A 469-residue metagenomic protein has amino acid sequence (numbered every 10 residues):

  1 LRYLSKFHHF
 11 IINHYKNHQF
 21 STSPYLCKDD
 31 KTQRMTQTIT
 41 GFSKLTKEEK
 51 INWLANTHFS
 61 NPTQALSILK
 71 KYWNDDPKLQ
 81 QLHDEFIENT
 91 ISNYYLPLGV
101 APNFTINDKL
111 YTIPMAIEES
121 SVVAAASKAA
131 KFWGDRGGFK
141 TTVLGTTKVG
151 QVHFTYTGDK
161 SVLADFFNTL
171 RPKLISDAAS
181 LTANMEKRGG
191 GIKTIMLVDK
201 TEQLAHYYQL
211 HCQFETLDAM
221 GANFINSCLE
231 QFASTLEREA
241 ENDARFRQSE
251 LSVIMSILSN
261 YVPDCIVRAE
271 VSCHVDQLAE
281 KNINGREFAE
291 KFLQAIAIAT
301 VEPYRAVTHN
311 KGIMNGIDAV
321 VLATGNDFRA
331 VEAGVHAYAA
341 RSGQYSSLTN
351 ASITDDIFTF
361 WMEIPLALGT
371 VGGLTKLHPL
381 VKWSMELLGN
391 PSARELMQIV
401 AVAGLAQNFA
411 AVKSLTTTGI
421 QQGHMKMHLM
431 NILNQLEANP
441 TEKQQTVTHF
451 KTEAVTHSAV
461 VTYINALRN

Functional and structural regions predicted by a protein language model:
Q33-Y111, M115, E119, F139 (+4 more regions): Acidic/polar, glycine-rich intrinsically disordered N-terminal extensions of enzymes
D84-L96, S127-F139, S176-E202: Conserved alpha/beta core surface patches that mediate binding of polyanionic ligands
L98-A125, L217-I225, T300-G325, G404-A411 (+1 more regions): Conserved phosphate/anionic-ligand binding catalytic regions in large, soluble enzymes, centered on
G138-L144, L181-T194, E239-N260, F328-G334 (+5 more regions): Flexible, glycine/charged-enriched surface loops at secondary-structure junctions
F139-N168, A339-A401: A structural-propensity feature for long, helix-poor, extended segments
K148-T300: Glycine-rich, mobile lid/loop segments that gate access to catalytic sites or pores
I225-E237, R245-F246, L251-L380: Glycine-rich anion/phosphate-binding loop at the beta-strand->alpha-helix junction
P365-N469: Catalytic-core signal marking the mid-to-C-terminal active-site face
